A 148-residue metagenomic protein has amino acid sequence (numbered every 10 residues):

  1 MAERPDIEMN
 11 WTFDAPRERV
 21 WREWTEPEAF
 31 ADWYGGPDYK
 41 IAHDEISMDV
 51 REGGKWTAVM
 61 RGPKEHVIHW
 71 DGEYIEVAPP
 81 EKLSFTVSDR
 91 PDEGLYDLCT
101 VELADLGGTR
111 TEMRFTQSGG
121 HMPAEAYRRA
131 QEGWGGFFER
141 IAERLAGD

Functional and structural regions predicted by a protein language model:
M1-K40: Hydrophobic ligand-binding cavity/cleft-lining segments
R4-N10, R17, K55, H69 (+3 more regions): Intrinsic-disorder/low-complexity, polar/charged segments enriched in Ser/Thr/Lys/Arg/Asp/Glu/Gln
M9-W11, E45-I46, W70-I75, V87 (+1 more regions): Hydrophobic/aromatic beta-strand elements that line small-molecule binding cavities or substrate pockets in beta-rich
R17-E18, V50-R51, I75-E81, E102-E112 (+1 more regions): A short, structured loop/turn motif at beta-sheet edges
V20, F30, W56, Y74 (+4 more regions): Hydrophobic pocket/interface hotspot
T25, F138-A146: Short amphipathic alpha-helical signal-transduction/dimerization elements
H43-T86: Glycine-rich portal/gate segments that line the openings of hydrophobic small-molecule binding cavities
S84-G135: Beta-strand/loop substructures that line and gate deep hydrophobic ligand-binding cavities in soluble
